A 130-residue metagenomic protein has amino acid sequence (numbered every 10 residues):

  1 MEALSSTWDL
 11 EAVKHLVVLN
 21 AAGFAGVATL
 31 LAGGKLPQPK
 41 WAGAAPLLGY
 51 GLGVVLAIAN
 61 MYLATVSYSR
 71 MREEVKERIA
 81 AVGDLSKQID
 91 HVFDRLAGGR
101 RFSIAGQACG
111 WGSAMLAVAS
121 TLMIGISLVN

Functional and structural regions predicted by a protein language model:
M1-G34: Cytosol/matrix-facing amphipathic helices and coiled-coil assembly/linker segments of eukaryotic membrane proteins
P37-N130: Alpha-helical transmembrane segments of integral membrane proteins
